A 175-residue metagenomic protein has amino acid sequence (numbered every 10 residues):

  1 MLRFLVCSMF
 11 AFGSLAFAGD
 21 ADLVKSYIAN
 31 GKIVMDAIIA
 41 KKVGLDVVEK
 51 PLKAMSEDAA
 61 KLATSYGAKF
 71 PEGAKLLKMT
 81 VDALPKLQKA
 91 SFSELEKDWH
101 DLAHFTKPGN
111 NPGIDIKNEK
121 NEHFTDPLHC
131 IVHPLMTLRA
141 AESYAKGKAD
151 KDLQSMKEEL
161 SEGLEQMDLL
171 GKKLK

Functional and structural regions predicted by a protein language model:
F4-G13: Sec-dependent N-terminal signal peptides
F17-P71, G171-K175: Immediate post-signal-peptide N-terminus of mature secreted/exported proteins
N30, M55-D58, H133, E159 (+1 more regions): Amphipathic, well-ordered alpha-helical segments in soluble domains
E49-K53, A74-K78, D150-S161: Short, charged, amphipathic alpha-helical segments
G73-A145: Long, amphipathic, charge-rich alpha-helical segments that form helical bundles/coiled-coils
K157-K175: Short, low-complexity, Pro/Ser/Thr/Gly-rich segments in the mature regions of secreted, periplasmic
